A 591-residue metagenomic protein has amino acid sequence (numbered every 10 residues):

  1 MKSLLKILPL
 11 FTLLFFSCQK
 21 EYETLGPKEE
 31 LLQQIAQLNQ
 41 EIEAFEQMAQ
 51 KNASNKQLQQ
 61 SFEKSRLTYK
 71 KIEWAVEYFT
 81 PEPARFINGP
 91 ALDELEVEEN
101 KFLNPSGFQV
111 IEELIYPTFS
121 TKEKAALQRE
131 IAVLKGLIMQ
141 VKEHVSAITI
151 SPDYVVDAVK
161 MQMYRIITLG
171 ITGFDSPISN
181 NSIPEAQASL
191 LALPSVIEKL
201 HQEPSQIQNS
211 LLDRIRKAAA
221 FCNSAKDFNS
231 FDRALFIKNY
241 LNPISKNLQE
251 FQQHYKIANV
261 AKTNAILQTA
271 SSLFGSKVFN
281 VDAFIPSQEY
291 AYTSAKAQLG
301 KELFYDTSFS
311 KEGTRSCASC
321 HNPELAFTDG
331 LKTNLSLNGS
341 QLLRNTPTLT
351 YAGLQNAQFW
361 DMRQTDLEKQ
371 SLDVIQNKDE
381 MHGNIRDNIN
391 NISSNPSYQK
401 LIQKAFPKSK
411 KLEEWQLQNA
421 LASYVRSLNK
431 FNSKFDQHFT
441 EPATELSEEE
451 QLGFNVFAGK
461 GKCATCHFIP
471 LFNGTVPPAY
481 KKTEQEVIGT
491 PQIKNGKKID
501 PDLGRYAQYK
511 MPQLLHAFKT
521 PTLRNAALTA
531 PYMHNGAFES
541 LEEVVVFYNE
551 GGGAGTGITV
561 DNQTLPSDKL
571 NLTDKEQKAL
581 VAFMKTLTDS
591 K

Functional and structural regions predicted by a protein language model:
K2-L10: Sec-dependent signal peptide recognition, specifically the positively charged N-region followed immediately by
L13, C18-E23, K217-K296, H382 (+5 more regions): Post-cleavage N-terminal segment of exported redox proteins
Y22-V278: Mature extracytoplasmic or organellar-lumen-exposed domains after removal of signal/transit peptides
E43, Q47-Q50, E63-E77, Y116 (+22 more regions): Sec-exported extracytoplasmic/periplasmic mature domains
N88-T149, D153-Y154, D306-S310, R315-S316 (+2 more regions): Extracytoplasmic redox metalloprotein regions
L212, E542-L570, Q577: Active-site pocket scaffolds in enzymes
I266-D373, H438-E539, E543-V546, G552-T559: Short glycine/threonine-rich turn/loop motifs
H516-T529, H534, L570-Q577, V581-S590: C-terminal substrate/ligand-recognition segments
